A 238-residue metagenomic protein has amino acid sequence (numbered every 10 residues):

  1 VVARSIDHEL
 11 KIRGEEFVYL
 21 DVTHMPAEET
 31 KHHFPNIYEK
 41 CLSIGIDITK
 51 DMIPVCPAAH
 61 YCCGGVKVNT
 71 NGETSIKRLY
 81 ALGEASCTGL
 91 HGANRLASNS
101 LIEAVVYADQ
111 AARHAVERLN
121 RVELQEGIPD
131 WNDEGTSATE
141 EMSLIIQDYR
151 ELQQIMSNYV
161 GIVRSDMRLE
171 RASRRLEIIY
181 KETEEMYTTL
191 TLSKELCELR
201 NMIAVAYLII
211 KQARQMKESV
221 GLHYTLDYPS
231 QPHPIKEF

Functional and structural regions predicted by a protein language model:
V1-I53, V105, H114-E123: An anion/pyrophosphate-binding glycine-rich loop and adjacent beta-alpha core in soluble alpha-beta enzymes
S5-K11, Y61, K67-A81, A85-F238: Glycine- and aromatic-enriched mobile tails/lids
P26, P35, P54-P57, P129 (+1 more regions): Proline-rich intrinsically disordered, low-complexity coils
N36-Y80: FAD/FMN-dependent oxidoreductases across multiple families
